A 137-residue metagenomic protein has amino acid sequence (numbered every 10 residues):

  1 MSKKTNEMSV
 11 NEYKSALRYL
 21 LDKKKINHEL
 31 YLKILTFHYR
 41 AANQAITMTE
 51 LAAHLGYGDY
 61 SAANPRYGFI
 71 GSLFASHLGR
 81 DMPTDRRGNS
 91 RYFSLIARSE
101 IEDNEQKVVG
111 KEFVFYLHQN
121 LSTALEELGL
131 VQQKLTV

Functional and structural regions predicted by a protein language model:
S2, N6-K24: Short, Lys/Arg-enriched N-terminal segment that forms or immediately precedes the first helix of a structured domain
L30-F37: Short alpha-helical "packing" element that flanks the helix-turn-helix/winged-helix DNA-binding module
Y39-N43: Short helix-capping/hinge SLiMs at alpha-helix to coil transitions
A45-E50: Short acidic, hydrophobic short linear motifs in intrinsically disordered regions
G56-A62: Short, basic interhelical loop/turn and adjoining N-cap of the next helix at nucleic-acid- or acidic-partner-contacting
A63-H77: DNA major-groove recognition helices of helix-turn-helix
S76-N89: Short Lys/Arg-enriched helix C-cap and helix-to-coil transition segments that create basic nucleic-acid-contact patches
R87-V137: Phospho-regulated, low-complexity intrinsically disordered regions of nuclear gene-regulatory and chromatin-associated
